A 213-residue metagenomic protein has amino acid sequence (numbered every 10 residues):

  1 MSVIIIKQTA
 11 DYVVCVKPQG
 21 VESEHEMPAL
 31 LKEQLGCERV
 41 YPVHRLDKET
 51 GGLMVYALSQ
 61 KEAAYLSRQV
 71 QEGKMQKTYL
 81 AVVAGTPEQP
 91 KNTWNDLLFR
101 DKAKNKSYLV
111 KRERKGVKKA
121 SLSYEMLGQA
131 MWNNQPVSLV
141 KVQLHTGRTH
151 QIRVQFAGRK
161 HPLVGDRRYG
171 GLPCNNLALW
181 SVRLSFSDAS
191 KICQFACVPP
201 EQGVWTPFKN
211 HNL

Functional and structural regions predicted by a protein language model:
M1-D11, P18-H25, W132-Q135, T149-L213: Pseudouridine synthases involved in rRNA/tRNA modification
D11, T50-G51, M75-Y79, P90 (+6 more regions): A generic structural signal for short beta-strands and their flanking turns/coil linkers
V16, V55, A81, Y124 (+2 more regions): Residue-level signal for inorganic ion chemistry
G20-E33, Y65, V83-S138, A196: Glycine- and acidic-residue-rich catalytic/RNA-contacting loop of pseudouridine synthases
K32, V70-K77: A short alpha->loop->secondary-structure connector
C37-E72: Glycine/acidic-rich beta-strand-loop module
V140-Q143: Short histidine-centered loop motifs in beta-beta connectors
